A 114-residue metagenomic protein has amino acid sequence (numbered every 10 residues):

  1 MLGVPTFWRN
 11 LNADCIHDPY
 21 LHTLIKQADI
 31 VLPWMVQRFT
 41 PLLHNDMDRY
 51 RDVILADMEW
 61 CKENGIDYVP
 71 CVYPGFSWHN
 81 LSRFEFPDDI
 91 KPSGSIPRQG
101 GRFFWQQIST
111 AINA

Functional and structural regions predicted by a protein language model:
M1-A114: Glycan-processing catalytic domains of CAZymes
